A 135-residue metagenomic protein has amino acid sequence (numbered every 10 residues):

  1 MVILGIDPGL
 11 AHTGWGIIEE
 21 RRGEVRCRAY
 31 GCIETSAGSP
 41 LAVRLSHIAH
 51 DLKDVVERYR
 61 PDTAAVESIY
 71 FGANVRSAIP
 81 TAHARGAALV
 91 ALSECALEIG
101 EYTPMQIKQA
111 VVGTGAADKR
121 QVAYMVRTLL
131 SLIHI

Functional and structural regions predicted by a protein language model:
M1-I133: Phosphate- and other anionic-substrate recognition elements at nucleic-acid/protein interfaces
